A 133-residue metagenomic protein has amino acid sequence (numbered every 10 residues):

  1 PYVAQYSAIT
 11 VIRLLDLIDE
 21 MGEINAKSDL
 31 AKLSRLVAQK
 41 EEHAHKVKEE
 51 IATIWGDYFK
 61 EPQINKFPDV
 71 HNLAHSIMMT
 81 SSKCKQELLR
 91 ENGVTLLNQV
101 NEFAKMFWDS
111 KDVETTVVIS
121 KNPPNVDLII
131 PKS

Functional and structural regions predicted by a protein language model:
P1-L33, H71-V100, S110-V126: N-terminal intrinsically disordered, cationic/polar leader segments that include organellar targeting peptides
L33-I51: Alpha-helical segments in soluble extracytoplasmic regions
V37-E41, I77, V100-A104: Short amphipathic alpha-helical coiled-coil/interface segments
K40, K66-L73: Short amphipathic alpha-helix initiation/capping segments at coil-to-helix junctions
H45, P62, K66, S110 (+1 more regions): Residue-level detector of solvent-exposed, low-hydrophobicity positions
E50-F67: Short, solvent-exposed, charged loop/turn and helix-capping segments that join or cap alpha-helices on peripheral
L128-S133: Terminal, compositionally biased segments used for targeting/anchoring and flexible tails
